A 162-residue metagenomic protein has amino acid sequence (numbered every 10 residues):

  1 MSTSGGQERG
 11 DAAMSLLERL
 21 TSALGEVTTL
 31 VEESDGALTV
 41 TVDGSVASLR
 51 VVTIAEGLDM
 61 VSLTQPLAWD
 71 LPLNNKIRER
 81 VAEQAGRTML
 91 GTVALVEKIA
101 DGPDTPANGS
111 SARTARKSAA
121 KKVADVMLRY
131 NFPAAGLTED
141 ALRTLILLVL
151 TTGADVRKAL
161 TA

Functional and structural regions predicted by a protein language model:
M1-A55, L90, L95-V96, N108-S111: Charge-rich, low-complexity N-terminal segments
G10, D59, A124: Residue-level signal for beta-strand positions within conserved beta-sheet cores that form or flank
D11-M14, L71-N75, G136-R143: Ordered, soluble secondary-structure elements with a strong preference for glycine-centered loop motifs and nearby
A23, V27, R80-T88, L145-A159: Conserved short hydrophobic interaction patches
G36-V42, V61-L63, V126-L128: Generic recognition of long tandem-repeat/solenoid scaffolds
S45-L71: Hydrophobic-cavity lipid-handling domains and compact docking modules
S62-D125: Short, internal acidic amphipathic alpha-helical interface segments that mediate docking to partner proteins
A100-L147, T151, T161-A162: Well-ordered alpha/beta subsegment
